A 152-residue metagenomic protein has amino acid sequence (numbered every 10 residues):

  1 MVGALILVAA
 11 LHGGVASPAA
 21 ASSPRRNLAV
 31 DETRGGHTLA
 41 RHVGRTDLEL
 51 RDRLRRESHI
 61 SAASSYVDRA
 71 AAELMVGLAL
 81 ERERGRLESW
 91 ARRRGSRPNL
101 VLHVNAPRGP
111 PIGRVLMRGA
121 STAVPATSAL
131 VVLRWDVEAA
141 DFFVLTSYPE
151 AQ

Functional and structural regions predicted by a protein language model:
V2-G13: Bacterial N-terminal signal peptides
A16-A21: Boundary at the C-terminal end of the N-terminal hydrophobic targeting segment
S22-R25, P125: Short linear interaction motifs
R26-T33: N-terminal module-boundary/linker segments of secreted carbohydrate-active enzymes
G35-R41: Short, aromatic-enriched amphipathic alpha-helices that serve as compact interaction elements
V43, D47-Q152: Functional cores of ribonucleases/endoribonucleases
